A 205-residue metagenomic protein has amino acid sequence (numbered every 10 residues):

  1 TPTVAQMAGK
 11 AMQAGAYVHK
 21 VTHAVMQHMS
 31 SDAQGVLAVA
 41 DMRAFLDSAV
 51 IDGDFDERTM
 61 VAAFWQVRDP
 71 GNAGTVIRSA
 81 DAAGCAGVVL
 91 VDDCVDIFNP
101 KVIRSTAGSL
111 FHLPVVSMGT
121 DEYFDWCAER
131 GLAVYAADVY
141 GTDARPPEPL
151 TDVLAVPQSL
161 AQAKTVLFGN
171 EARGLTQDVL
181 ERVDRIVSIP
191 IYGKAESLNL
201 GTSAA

Functional and structural regions predicted by a protein language model:
T1-A205: Post-transcriptional modification and biogenesis factors for structured RNAs of the translation apparatus
